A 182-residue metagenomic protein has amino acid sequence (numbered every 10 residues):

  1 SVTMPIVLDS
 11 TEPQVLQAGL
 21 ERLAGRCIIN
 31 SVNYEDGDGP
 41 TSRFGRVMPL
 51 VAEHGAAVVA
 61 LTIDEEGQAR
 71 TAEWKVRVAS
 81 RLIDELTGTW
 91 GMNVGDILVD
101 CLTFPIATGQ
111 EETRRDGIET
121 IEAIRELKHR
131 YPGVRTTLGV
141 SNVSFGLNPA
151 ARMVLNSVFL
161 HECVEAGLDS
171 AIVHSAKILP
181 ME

Functional and structural regions predicted by a protein language model:
S1, A18-R26, N30-V32, P40 (+2 more regions): Active-site-facing alpha/beta catalytic cores
S1-S10, Q14, A18-A24, G117-T136: Alpha-helix-loop-beta-strand connector modules within alpha/beta enzyme cores
T3-E12, C27-G39, V94, E112: Catalytic beta/alpha-barrel core
M4-L23, C27-I29, P149-N156, C163 (+2 more regions): Unusually extended, aromatic-enriched hydrophobic runs near protein termini
P40-S42, R46, V51-E182: Catalytic alpha/beta core domains of metabolic enzymes, predominantly
